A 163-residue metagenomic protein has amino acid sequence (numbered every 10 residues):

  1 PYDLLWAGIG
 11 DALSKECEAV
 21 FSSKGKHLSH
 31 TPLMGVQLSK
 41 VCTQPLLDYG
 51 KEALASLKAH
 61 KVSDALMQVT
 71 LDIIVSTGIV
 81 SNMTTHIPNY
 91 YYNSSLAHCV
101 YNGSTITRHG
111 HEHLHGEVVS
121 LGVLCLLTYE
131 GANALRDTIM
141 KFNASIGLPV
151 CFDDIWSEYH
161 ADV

Functional and structural regions predicted by a protein language model:
P1-S39: A glycine/threonine-rich phosphate-anchoring loop and its flanking beta-alpha core in nucleotide/phosphate-binding
E16, V20-K24, A53, S76 (+1 more regions): A short secondary-structure junction motif
F21-K24, S63-L66, Y159-V163: General structural signal for secondary-structure boundaries
S22, A55, H113, C151-F152: Secondary-structure boundary/capping residues
L28-K141: Active-site segments that bind and position negatively charged phosphate/pyrophosphate groups
A132-V163: C-terminal charged capping/lid subdomain of soluble metabolic enzymes
